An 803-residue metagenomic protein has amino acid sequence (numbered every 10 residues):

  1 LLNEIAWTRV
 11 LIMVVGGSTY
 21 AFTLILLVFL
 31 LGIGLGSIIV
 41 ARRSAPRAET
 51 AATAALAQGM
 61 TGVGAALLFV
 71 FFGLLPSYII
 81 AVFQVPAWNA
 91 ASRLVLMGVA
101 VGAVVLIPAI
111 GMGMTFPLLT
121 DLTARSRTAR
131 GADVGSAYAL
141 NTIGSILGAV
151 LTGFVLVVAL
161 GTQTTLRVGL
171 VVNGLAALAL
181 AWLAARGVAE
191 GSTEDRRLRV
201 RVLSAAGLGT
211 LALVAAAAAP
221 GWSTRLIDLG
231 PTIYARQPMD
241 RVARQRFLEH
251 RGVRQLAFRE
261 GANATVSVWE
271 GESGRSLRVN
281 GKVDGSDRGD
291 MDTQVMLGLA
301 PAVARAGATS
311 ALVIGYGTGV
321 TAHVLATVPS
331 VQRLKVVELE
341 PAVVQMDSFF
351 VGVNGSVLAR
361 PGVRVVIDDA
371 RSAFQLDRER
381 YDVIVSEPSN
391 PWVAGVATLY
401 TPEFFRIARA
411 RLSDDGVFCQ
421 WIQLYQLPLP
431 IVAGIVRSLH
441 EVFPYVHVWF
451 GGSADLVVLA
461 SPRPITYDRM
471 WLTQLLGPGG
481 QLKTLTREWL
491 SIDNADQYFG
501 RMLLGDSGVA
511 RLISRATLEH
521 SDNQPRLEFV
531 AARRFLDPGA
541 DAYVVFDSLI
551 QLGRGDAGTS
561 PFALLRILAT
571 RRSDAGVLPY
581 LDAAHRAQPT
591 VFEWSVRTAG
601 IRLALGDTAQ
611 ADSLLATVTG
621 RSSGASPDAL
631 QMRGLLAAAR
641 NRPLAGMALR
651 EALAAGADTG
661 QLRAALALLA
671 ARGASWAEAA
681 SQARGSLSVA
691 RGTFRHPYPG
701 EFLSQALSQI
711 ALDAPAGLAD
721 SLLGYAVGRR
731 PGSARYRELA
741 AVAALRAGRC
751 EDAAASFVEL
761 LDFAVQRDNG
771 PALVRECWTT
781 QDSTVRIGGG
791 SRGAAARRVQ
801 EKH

Functional and structural regions predicted by a protein language model:
L1-Q474, F529-A531: Alpha-helical transmembrane segments of multi-pass membrane proteins
R469-R566: SAM/dcSAM-binding transferase cores
F562-A563, E593-R597, P627-M632, Q661-L668 (+3 more regions): Alpha-solenoid helical repeat scaffolds
L568, R602, A637, A670 (+3 more regions): Residue at a conserved register position within TPR or TPR-like alpha-solenoid repeats
R571, L605, A639-R640, G673 (+2 more regions): Structural motif corresponding to the intra-repeat A-B loop/turn of tetratricopeptide repeats
D574, T608, R642-P643, W676 (+2 more regions): TPR-repeat structural position
P589, S623-G624, A657, R691-F694 (+2 more regions): Short coil turns that delineate tetratricopeptide repeat
